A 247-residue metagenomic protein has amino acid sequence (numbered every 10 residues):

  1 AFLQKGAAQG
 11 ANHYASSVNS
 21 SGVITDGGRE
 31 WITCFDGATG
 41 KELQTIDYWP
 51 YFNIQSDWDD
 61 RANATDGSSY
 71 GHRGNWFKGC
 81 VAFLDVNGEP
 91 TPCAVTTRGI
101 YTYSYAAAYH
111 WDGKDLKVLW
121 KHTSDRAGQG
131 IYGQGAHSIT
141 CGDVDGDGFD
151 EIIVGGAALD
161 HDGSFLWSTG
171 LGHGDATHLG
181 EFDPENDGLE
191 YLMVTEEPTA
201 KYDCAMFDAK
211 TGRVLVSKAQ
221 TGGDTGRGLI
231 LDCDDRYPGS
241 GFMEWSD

Functional and structural regions predicted by a protein language model:
A1-D247: Beta-propeller-forming repeat regions
